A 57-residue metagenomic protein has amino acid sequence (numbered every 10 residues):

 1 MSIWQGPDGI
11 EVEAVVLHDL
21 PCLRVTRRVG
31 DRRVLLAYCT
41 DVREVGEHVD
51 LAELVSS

Functional and structural regions predicted by a protein language model:
S2, G6-E53: A short, structured beta-strand/loop element
